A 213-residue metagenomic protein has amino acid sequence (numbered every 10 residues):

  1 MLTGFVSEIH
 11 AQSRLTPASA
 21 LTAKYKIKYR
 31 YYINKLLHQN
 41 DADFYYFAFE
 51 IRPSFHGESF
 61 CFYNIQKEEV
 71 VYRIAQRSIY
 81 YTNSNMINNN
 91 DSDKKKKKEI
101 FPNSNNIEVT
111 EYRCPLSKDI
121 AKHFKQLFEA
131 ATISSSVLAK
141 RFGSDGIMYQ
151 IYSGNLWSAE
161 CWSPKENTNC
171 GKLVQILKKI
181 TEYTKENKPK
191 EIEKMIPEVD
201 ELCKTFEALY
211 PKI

Functional and structural regions predicted by a protein language model:
M1-L15: Bacterial Sec-dependent N-terminal signal peptides
Q12-I213: Function-determining sites in protein domains
